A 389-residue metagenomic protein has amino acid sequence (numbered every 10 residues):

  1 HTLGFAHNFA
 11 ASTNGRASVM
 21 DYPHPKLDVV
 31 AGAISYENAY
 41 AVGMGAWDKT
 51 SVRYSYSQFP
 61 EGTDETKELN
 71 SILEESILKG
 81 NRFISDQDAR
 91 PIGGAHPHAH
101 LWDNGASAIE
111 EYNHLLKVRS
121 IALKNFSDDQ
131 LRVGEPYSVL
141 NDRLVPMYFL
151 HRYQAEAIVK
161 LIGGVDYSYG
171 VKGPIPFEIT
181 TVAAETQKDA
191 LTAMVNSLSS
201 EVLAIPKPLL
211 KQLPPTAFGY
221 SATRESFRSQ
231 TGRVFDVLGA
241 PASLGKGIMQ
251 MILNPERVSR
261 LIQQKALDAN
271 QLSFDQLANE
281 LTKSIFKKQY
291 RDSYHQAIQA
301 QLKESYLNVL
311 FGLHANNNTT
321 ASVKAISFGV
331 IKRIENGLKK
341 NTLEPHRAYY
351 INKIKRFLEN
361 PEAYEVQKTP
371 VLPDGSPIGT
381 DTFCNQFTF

Functional and structural regions predicted by a protein language model:
H1-H7: Active-site recognition of the HExxH zinc-binding catalytic motif
H7-F9, H24: Short, flexible loop/turn elements at secondary-structure junctions
N14-F389: Conserved catalytic/binding loops enriched for acidic/polar residues
